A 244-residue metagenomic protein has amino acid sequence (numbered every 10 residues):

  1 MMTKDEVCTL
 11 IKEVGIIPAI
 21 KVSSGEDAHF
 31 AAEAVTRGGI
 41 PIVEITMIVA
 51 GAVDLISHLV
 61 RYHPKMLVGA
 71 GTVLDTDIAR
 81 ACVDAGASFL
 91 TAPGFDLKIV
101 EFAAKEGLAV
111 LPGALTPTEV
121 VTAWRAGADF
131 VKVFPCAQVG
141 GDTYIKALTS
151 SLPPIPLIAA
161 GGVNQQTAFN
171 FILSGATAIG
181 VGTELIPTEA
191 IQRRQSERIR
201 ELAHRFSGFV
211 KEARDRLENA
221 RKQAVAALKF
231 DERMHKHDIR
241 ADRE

Functional and structural regions predicted by a protein language model:
M1-D77, A81-A85, K105, P154 (+4 more regions): Conserved N-terminal beta1-alpha1 strand-loop-helix module at the mouth
A19-K21, I42-V49, M66-L74, A87-F95 (+2 more regions): Catalytic beta/alpha-barrel core
T36-P41, Y62-K65, V83-L90, K105-L111 (+3 more regions): Glycine-enriched alpha-helix->loop->beta-strand junction motifs that scaffold or abut catalytic
A70-G71, A159-V163, I179-T183: Glycine-rich beta-strand-to-loop/alpha-helix junction loops that act as flexible
D75-A85, T118-A126, N164-I179, A227: Catalytic cores of alpha/beta
P93-I99, K132-G141, A176-Q195: Glycine-rich phosphate-binding active-site loops on the catalytic face of alpha/beta enzymes
P117-V131, G141-L148: Anionic-ligand binding region
R216-A227: Short, flexible loop/turn segments with low-complexity composition
